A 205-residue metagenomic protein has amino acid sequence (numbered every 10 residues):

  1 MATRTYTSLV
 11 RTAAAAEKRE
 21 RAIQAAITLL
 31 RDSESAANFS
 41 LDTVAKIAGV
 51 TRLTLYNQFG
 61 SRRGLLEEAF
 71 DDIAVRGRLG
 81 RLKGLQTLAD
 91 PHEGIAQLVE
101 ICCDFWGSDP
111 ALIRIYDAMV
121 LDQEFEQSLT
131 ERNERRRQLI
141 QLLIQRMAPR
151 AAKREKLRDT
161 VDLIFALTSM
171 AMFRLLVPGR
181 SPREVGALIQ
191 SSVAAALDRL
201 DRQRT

Functional and structural regions predicted by a protein language model:
M1-G49, Q58, R63-G64: Basic, helix-initiating cap at the start of DNA-binding domains
N38-S40, R62, A148-A152, K156: Short glycine/proline-centered loop/turn elements that form peptide/ligand docking sites
L41, F70-R78: Short, basic, alpha-helical segments at the C-terminal edge of helix-turn-helix-like DNA-binding modules
L53: Key DNA-contact positions within bacterial/archaeal DNA-binding proteins
G64-I73, R132: Alpha-helical DNA-contacting segments of helix-turn-helix folds
R81-G107: Hydrophobic alpha-helical connector segments
E100-D117, E124-R150, R158-D162, A187-D198: Amphipathic alpha-helical packing segments from all-alpha helical-bundle domains
L139-L142, D162-P182, A195-R204: Amphipathic C-terminal alpha-helical segment
